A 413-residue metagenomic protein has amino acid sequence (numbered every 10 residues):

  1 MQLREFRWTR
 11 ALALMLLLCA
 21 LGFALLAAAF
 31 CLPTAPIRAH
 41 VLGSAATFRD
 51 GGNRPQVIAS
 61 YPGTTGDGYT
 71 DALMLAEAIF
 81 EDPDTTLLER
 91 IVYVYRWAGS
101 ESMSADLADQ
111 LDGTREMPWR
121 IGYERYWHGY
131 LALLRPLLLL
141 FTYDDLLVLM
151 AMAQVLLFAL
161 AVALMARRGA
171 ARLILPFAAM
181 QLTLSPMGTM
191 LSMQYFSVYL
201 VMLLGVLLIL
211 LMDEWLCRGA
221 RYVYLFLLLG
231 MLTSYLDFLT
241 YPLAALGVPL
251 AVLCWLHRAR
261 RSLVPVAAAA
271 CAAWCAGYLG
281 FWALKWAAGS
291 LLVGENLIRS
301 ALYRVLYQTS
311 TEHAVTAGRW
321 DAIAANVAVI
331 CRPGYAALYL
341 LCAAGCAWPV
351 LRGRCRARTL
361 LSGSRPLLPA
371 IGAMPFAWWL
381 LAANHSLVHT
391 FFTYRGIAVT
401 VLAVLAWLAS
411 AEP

Functional and structural regions predicted by a protein language model:
A132, A178-V201, G230-Y235: Aromatic- and kink-enriched transmembrane "portal" helix at the membrane-lumen/periplasm boundary that abuts
A132-M150: Juxtamembrane segments of multi-pass membrane glycosylation machinery that transfer sugars from lipid-linked donors
A151-L175: Transmembrane-helix motifs of polytopic, lipid-linked glycan transferases
F158, Y335-L361: Hydrophobic, aromatic-rich transmembrane alpha-helices and their immediate juxtamembrane boundary segments
P176-A178, R358-A383: Transmembrane alpha-helix segments characteristic of polytopic inner-membrane glycan-assembly/cell-envelope
Y222-P249, A267-G280: Membrane-interface alpha helices of multi-pass inner-membrane proteins
A267-C346: Membrane-lumen/periplasm interface segments of specific transmembrane helices in polyprenyl phosphate-linked
V388-S410: Hydrophobic/aromatic-rich transmembrane helices and adjacent perimembrane loops
